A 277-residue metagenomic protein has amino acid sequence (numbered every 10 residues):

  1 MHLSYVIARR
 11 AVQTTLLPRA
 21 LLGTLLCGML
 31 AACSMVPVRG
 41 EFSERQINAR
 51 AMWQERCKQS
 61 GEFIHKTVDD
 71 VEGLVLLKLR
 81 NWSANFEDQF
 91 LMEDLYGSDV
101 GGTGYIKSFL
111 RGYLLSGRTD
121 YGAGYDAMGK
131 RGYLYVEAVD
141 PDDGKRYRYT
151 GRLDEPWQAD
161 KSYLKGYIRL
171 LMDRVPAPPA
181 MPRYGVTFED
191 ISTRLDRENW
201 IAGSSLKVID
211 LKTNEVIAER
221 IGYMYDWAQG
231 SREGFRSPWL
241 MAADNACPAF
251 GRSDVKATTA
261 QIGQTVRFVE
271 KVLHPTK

Functional and structural regions predicted by a protein language model:
M1-C33: Sec-dependent bacterial lipoprotein signal peptides
H2-Y5, H65, H274: Histidine (H) residue identity feature
C27, E72-L76, W227: A sequence-level detector of short, solvent-exposed, charge-rich linear segments
S34-G101: N-terminal export/targeting and maturation segments
K78-K277: Mature extracytoplasmic/lumenal regions of exported proteins
